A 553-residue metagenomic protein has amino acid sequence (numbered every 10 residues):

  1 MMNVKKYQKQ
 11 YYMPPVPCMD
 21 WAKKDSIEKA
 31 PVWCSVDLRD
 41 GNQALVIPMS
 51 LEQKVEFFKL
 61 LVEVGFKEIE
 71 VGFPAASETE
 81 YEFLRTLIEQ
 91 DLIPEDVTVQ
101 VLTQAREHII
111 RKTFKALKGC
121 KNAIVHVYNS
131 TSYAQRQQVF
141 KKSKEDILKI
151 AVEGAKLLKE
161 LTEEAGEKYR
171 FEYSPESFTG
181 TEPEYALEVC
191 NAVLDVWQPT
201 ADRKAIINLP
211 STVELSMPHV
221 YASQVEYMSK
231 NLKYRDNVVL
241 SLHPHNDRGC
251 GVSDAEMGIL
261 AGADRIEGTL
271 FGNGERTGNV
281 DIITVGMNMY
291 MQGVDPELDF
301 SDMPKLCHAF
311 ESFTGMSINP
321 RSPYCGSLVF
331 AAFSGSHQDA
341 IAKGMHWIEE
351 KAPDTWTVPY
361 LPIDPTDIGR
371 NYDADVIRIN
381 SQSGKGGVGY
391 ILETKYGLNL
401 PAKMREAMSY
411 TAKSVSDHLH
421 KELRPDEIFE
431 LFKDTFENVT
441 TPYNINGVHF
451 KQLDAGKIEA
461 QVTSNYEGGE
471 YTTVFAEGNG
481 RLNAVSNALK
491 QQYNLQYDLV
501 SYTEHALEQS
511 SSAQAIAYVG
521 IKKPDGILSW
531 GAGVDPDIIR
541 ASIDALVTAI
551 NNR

Functional and structural regions predicted by a protein language model:
M1-E107, N371, V376-I379, S383 (+1 more regions): N-terminal capping/small domains of soluble enzymes
M2-R39, G293-F475, S511-Q514: A mid-to-C-terminal "edge-of-domain" accessory segment
Y7, W33, I47-E68, L84-Q90 (+3 more regions): Alpha/beta enzyme core
D40, A44-L45, P74-E78, S132-A134 (+5 more regions): Short, small-residue-enriched loops and turns at beta-alpha junctions that line or gate enzyme active sites
Q135, L209-S211, V239, E267-E275 (+5 more regions): Short beta-alpha connecting loops at secondary-structure transitions that line or flank enzyme active sites
S216-E349: Catalytic alpha/beta core domains of metabolic enzymes, predominantly
A460-S464, L507-W530: Positively charged, aromatic-enriched nucleic acid-contacting surfaces
I527-W530, V534-R553: Mixed-charge, glycine-accented linear interaction segment located at domain edges/termini
